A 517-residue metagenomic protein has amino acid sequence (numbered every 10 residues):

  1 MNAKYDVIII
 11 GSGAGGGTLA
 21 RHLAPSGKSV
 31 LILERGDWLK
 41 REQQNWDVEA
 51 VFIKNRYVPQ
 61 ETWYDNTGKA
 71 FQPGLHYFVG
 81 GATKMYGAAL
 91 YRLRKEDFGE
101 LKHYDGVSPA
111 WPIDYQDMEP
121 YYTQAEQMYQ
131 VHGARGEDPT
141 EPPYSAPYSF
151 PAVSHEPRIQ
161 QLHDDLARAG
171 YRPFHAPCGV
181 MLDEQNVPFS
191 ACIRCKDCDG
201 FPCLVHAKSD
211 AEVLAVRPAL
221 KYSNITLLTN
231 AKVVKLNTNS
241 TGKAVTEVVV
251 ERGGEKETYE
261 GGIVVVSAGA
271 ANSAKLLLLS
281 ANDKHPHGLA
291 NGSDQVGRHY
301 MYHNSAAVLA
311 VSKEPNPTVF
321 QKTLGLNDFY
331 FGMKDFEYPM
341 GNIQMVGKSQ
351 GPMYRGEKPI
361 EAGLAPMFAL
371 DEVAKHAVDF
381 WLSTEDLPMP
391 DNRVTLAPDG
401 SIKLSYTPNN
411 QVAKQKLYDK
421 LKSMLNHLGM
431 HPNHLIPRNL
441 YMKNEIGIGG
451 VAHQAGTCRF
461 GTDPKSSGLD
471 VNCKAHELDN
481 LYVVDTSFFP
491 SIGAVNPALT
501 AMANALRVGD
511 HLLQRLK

Functional and structural regions predicted by a protein language model:
V7-I32: N-terminal Rossmann-like FAD-binding beta1-loop-alpha1 element of flavoenzymes
I9, G13-A14, P157, A271 (+1 more regions): Residue-level detector of alpha-helix initiation sites
P25, S29, G36-R41, W46 (+7 more regions): Glycine-rich loop(s) and the adjacent beta-strand/alpha-helix scaffold that form part
V51-P139, S383, P390: Redox-cofactor-proximal catalytic regions of oxidoreductases
N66, K102-K232, G447-G450, R459: Conserved redox-cofactor binding core of oxidoreductases
T67-L75, R92, V107, W111-Y115 (+4 more regions): FAD cofactor-binding and catalytic pocket of flavoenzymes
F174-G179, R194-C195, V234-N237, D379-W381 (+2 more regions): A glycine-rich dinucleotide-binding beta-alpha-beta segment and adjacent secondary-structure elements that constitute
S491-G509: A conserved FAD-binding loop/helix module that cradles the flavin
